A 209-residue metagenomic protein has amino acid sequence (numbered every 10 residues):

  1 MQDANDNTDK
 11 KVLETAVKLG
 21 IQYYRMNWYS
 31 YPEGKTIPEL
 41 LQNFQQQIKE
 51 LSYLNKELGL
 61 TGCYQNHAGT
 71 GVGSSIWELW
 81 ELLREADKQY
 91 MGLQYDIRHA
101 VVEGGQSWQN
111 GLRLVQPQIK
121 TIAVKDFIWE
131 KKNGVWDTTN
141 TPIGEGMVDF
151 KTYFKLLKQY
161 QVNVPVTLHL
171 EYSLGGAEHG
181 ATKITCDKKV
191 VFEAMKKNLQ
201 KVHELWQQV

Functional and structural regions predicted by a protein language model:
Q2-L93, K189-F192: Active-site acidic/histidine proton-transfer and metal-coordination neighborhood in alpha/beta enzyme cores
V17-G20, I76-M91, Y95, V101-V209: Histidine-acidic metal/acid-base catalytic patches
T70, A100-V101: Catalytic P-loop NTPase motifs of RecA-like helicase/translocase cores
